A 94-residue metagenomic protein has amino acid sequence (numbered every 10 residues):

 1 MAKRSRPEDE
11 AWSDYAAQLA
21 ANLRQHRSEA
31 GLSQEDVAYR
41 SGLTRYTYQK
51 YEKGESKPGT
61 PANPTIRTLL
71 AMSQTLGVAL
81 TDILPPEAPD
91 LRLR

Functional and structural regions predicted by a protein language model:
M1-R6, S13, Q74, T81-R94: Short, charged recognition helix plus adjacent turn of helix-turn-helix-like nucleic-acid-binding domains
A2-G31: A short, Lys/Arg-rich alpha-helix, primarily the initiator
R24-Q25, E35, L70, T81: Residues within the helices of the helix-turn-helix
S28, Y39, Q74: Alpha-helical residues within the helix-turn-helix
G31-K57: Short alpha-helical DNA-recognition segment
E52, T68, L76, L84-E87: DNA major-groove recognition helix of helix-turn-helix
E55-Q74, R92: Short, basic-rich loop-to-helix N-cap that marks the start of a DNA-contacting helix
